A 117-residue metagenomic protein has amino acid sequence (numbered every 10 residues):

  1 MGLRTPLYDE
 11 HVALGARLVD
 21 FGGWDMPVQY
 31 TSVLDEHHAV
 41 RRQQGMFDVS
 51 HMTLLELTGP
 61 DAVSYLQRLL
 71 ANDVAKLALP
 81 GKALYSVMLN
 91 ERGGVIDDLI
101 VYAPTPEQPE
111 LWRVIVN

Functional and structural regions predicted by a protein language model:
M1-N117: Basic, glycine/lysine-rich polyanion-binding surfaces/domains
